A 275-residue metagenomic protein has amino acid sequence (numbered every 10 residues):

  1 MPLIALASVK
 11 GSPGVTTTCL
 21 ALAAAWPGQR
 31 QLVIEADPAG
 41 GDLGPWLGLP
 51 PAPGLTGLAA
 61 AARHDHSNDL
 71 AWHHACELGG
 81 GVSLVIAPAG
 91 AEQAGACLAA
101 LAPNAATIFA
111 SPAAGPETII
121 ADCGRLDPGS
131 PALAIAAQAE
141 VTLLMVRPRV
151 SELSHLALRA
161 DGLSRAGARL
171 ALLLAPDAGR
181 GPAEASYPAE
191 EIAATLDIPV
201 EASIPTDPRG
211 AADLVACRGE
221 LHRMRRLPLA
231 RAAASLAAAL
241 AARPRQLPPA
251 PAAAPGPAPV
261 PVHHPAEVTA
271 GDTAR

Functional and structural regions predicted by a protein language model:
M1-P13, H64-L70, P265: Extreme N-terminal, non-catalytic leader segments that precede Walker-type/kinase nucleotide-binding cores
P2-W46, P112: Walker A/P-loop phosphate-binding motif and the immediately C-terminal alpha-helix
L6-A7, I34, I86-A87, I120-C123 (+2 more regions): Conserved beta-strand segments of the P-loop GTPase G domain that flank and frequently precede/overlap
S8-K10, R147-P148, R159, L170-S186 (+1 more regions): G-domain G4 guanine-recognition motif of GTPases
V33-A114, G210-A216: P-loop/Walker-type NTP enzyme "switch/lid" segment
A114-P116, D127-V150: Inter-motif core of Ras-like GTPase G domains
P176-A178, A189-H222: Beta-strand-loop-alpha "switch" segments that mediate conformational coupling across diverse proteins
D213-A237: C-terminal boundary of histidine-terminating zinc-finger modules
